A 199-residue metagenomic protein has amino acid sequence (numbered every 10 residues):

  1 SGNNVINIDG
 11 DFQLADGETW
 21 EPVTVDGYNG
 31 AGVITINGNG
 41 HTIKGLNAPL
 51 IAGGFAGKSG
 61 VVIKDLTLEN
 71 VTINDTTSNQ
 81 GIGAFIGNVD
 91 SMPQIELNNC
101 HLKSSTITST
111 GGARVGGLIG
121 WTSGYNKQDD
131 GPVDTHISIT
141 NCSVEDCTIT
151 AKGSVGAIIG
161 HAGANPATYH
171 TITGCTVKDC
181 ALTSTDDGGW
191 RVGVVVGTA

Functional and structural regions predicted by a protein language model:
S1-A199: Surface-exposed repetitive/solenoidal architectures
